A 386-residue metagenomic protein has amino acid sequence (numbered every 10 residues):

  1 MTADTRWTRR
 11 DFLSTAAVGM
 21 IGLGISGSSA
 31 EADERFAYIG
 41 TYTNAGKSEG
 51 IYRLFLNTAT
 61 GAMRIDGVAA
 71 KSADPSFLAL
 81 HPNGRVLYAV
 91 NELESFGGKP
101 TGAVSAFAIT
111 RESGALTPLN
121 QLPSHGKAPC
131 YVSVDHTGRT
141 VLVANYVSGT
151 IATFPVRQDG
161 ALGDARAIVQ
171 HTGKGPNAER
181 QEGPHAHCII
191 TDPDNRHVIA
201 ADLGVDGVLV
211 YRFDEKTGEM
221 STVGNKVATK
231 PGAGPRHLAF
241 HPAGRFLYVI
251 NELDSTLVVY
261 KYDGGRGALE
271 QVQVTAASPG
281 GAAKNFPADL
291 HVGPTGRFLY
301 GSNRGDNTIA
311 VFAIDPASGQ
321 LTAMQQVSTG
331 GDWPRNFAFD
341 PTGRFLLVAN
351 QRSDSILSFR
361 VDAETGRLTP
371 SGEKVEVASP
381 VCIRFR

Functional and structural regions predicted by a protein language model:
T2-M20: N-terminal secretory signal peptides and thylakoid transit peptides that target proteins across membranes
G24-Y42: C-terminal segment of N-terminal export signals and the immediately downstream linker at the start of the mature
T43-G46, L93-G97, S148-G149, V205-D206 (+3 more regions): Short glycine/acidic-enriched loop and turn motifs that connect beta-strands
F55-T60, A108-G114, P155-L162, R212-E219 (+3 more regions): Short loop/turn segments immediately following beta-strands, especially the blade-tip and inter-blade linker loops
R64-A69, P118-L122, G175-E179, V223-A228 (+3 more regions): A short beta-strand motif characteristic of beta-propeller blades
S72-N83, H125-H136, T172-N195, T229-F246 (+3 more regions): Beta-rich, blade/repeat-based domains predominating in secreted/periplasmic proteins but also intracellular
A115-H187: Asp-box/WD-like beta-propeller blade repeats and closely related beta-sheet repeat scaffolds
